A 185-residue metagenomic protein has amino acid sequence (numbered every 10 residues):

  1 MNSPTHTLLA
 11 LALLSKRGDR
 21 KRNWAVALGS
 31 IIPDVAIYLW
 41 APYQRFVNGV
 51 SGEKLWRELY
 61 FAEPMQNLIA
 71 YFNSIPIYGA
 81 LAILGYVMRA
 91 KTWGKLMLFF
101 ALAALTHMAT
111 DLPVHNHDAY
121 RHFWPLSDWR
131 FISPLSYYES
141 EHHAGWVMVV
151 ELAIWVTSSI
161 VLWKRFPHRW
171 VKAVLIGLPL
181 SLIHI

Functional and structural regions predicted by a protein language model:
M1-I183: N-terminal membrane-targeting hydrophobic helices
